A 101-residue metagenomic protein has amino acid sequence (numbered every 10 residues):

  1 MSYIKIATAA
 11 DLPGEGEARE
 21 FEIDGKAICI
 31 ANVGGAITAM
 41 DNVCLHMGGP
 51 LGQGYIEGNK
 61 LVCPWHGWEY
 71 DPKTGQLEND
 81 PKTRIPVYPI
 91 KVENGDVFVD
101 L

Functional and structural regions predicted by a protein language model:
M1-A9, W65-Q76: Short, basic/low-complexity N-terminal boundary segments at the transition from targeting/disordered tails
M1-G58, R84-L101: N-terminal pre-ligand scaffold of iron-sulfur
C44, C63-H66: Short cysteine clusters
P50-E57, E69-N79: Iron-sulfur (Fe-S) cluster-binding segments and ferredoxin-like electron-carrier domains, especially [2Fe-2S]
